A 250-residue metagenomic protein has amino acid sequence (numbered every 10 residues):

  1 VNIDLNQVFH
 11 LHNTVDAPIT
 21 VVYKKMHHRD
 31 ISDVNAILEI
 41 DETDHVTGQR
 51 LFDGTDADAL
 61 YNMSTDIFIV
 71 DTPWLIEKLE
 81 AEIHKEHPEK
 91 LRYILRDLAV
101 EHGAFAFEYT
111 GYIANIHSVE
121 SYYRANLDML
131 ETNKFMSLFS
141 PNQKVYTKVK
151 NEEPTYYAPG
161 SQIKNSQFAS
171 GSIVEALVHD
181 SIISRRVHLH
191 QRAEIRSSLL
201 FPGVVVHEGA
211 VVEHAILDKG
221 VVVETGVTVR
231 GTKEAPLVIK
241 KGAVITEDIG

Functional and structural regions predicted by a protein language model:
V1-L127, I239-K240: Unchanged
P73, A81-G250: Left-handed beta-helix
